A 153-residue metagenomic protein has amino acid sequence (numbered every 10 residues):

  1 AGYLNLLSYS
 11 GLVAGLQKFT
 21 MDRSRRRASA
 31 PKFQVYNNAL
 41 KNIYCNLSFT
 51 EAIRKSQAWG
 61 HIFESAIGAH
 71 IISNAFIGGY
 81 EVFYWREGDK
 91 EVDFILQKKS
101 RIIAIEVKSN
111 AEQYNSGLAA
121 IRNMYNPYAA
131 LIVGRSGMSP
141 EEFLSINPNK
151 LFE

Functional and structural regions predicted by a protein language model:
A1-K99: Accessory nucleic acid-recognition modules appended to NTPase machines
Q34, I105, L131-V133: Hydrophobic/aromatic beta-strand patches that form the interior of the parallel beta-sheet core in alpha/beta enzyme
N42, F152-E153: Short, charged/polar, Gly/Pro-enriched secondary-structure boundary elements
E81, I102-A104, A129: Short active-site oxyanion
S100-E112: Active-site ExK catalytic segment of metal-dependent nucleases
S109-F152: Catalytic cores of nucleic-acid endonucleases
